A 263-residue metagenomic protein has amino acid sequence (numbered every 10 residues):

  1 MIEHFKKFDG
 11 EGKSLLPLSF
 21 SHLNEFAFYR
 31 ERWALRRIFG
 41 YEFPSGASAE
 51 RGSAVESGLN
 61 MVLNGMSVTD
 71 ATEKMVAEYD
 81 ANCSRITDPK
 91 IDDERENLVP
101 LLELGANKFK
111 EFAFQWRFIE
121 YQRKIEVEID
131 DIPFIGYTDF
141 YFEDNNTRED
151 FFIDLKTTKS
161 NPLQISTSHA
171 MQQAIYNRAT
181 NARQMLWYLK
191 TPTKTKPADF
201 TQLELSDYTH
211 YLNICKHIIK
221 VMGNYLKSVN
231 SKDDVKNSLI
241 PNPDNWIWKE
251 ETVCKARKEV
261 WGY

Functional and structural regions predicted by a protein language model:
D9-L15, R30-Y41, E78-R85, F152 (+1 more regions): Short amphipathic alpha-helical segments and their helix-coil junctions
S21-V68: Nuclease catalytic cores
A47, R51, E94, L98 (+1 more regions): Hydrophobic (often cysteine-bearing) scaffold residues that line and stabilize catalytic clefts of nucleotide/cofactor
G58-R123: A non-catalytic, helix-rich entry segment at domain boundaries
S67, N177-R183: Short glycine/proline-enriched coil/turn segments at helix->beta-strand junctions
E120, F142, F151-D154, Q184-Y188: A structural signal for short, well-ordered beta-strand segments and their strand-loop junctions that often border
I125-I175, A179: Non-catalytic protein-protein interaction segments used by genome-maintenance enzymes to assemble and couple activities
I165, N181-Y263: Metal-dependent nuclease catalytic regions and adjoining charged, substrate-binding loops involved in nucleic-acid end
